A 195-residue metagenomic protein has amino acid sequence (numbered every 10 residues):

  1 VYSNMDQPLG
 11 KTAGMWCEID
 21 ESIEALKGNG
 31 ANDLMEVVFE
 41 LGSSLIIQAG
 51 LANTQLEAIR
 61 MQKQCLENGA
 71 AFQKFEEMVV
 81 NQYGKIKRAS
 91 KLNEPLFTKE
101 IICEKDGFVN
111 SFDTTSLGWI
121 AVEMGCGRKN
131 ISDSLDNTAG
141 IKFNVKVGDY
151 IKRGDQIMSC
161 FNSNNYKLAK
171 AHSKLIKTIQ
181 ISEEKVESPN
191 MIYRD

Functional and structural regions predicted by a protein language model:
V1-D195: Well-ordered secondary-structure scaffolds
